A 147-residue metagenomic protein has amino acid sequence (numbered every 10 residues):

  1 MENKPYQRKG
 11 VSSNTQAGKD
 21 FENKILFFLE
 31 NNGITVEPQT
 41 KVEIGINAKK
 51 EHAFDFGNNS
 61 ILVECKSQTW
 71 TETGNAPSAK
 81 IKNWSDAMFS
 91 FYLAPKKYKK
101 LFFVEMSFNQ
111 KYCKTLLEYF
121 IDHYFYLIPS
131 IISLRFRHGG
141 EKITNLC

Functional and structural regions predicted by a protein language model:
M1-E43: Acidic-basic catalytic patches of nuclease active cores, encompassing PD-(D/E)XK and other metal-cofactor nuclease
Q16, D20, E51, K82-D86: Short, well-structured alpha-helical interface segments that form or flank functional binding sites
L29, P95, Y124-Y126: A generic structural signal for well-ordered alpha-helical segments
I34, N58-I61, A94-K99: Short glycine/proline-enriched coil/turn segments at helix->beta-strand junctions
K41-D55: N-terminal interaction modules that seed assembly of large macromolecular complexes
H52-Q68: Active-site beta-strand-loop-beta-strand hairpin of nuclease catalytic cores that positions key catalytic residues
C65-F120: Catalytic cores of nucleic-acid endonucleases
L101-C147: Domain-level recognition of nuclease-like catalytic cores that cleave nucleotide substrates
